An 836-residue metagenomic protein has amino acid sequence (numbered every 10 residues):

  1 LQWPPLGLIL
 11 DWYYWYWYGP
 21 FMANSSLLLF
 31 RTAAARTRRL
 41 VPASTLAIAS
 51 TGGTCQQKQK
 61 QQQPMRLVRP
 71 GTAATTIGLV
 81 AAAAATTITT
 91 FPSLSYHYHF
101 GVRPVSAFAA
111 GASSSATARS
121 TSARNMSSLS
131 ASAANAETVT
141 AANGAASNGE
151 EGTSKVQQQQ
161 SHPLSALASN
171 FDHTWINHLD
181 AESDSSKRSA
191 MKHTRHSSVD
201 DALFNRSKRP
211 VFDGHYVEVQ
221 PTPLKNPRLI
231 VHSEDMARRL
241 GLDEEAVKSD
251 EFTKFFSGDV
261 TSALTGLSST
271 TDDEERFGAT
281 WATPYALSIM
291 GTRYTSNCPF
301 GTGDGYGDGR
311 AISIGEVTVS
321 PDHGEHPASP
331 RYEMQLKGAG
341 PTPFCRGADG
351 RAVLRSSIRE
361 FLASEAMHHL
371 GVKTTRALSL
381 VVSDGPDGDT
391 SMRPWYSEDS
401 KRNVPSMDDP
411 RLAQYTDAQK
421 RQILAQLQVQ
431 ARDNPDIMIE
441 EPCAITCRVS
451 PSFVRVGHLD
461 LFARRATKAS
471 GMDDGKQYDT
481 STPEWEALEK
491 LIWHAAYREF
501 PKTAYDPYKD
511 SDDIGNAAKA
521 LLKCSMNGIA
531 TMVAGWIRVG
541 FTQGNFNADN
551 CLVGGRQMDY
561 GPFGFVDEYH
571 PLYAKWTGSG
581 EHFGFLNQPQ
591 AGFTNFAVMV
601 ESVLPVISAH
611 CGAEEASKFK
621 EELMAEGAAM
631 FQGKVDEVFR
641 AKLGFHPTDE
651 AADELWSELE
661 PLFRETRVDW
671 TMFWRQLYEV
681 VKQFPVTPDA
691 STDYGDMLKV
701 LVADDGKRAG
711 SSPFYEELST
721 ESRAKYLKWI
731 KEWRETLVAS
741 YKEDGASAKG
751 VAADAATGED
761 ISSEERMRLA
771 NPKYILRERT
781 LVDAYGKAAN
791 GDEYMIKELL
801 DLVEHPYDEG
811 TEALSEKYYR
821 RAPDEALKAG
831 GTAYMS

Functional and structural regions predicted by a protein language model:
W3, W12-W17: Tryptophan (W) side chains
P20-A49, C55, P64-V68, A74 (+3 more regions): N-terminal chloroplast transit peptides
F108-A112, S122-M290, H323-E325, T577 (+1 more regions): Regulatory N- and C-terminal appendages and interdomain linkers associated with kinase/kinase-like NTP transferase
L203-F212, Y332-P343, L491-A504, D567-G578 (+1 more regions): Active-site-adjacent bridging/hinge elements
N226-I230, E234-F252, S257-Y505, V553-R556 (+7 more regions): Conserved ATP-binding subdomain of kinase catalytic cores across diverse folds
A466, D474-D479, P501-G515, V603-L623: Inter-helical turn/loop segments and adjacent helix faces that build the functional surface of alpha-helical bundle
C524-V539, V638: Phosphate/ATP-binding catalytic cores across multiple sugar-kinase/actin-like superfamilies, primarily ASKHA
R538-Q543, N547-P605: Catalytic activation segment of kinase domains across protein kinase-like and atypical kinase folds
